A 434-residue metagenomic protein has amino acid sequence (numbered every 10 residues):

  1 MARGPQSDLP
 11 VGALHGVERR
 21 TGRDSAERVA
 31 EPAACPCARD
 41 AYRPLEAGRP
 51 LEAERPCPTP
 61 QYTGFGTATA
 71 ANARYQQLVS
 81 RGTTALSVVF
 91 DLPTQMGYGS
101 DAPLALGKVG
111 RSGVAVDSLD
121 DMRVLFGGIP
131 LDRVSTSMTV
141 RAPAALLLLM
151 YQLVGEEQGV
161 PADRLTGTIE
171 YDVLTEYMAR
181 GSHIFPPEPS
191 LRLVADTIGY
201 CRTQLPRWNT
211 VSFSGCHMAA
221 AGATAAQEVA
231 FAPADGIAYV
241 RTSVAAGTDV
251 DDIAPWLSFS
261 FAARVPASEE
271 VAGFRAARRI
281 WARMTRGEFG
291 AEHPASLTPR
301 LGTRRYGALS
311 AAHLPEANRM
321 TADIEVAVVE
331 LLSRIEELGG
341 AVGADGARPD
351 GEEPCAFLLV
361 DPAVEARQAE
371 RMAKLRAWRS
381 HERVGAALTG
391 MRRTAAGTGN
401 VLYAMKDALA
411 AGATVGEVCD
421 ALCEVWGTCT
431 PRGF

Functional and structural regions predicted by a protein language model:
M1-D121, L125-D132, G155-V160, R348-A404 (+1 more regions): Acidic/polar, glycine-rich intrinsically disordered N-terminal extensions of enzymes
E46-T63, A85-D101, R111-S112, D121-A144 (+5 more regions): Core alpha/beta catalytic barrel or barrel-like domain that forms the active/cofactor pocket in diverse metabolic
F65-S80, A142-L153, P187-L193, A230-F231: Glycine-rich anion/phosphate-binding loops
S80, T84, G127-L131, E156-P161 (+11 more regions): Generic secondary-structure signature for well-ordered alpha-helical cores
L104-L106, L153-Q158, F185-E188, A230-F231 (+2 more regions): A glycine- and small-aliphatic-rich helix-loop capping segment at beta-alpha/alpha-beta transitions that lines
E228-A232, E269, G273: Short, contiguous, pocket-lining structural segments that sit at or immediately flank catalytic/ligand-binding sites
E270-R278, E316: Extended amphipathic alpha-helical segments enriched in small hydrophobics
A311-A347: Long, amphipathic alpha-helical stalk/connector segments used for oligomerization, subunit docking, or mechanical
